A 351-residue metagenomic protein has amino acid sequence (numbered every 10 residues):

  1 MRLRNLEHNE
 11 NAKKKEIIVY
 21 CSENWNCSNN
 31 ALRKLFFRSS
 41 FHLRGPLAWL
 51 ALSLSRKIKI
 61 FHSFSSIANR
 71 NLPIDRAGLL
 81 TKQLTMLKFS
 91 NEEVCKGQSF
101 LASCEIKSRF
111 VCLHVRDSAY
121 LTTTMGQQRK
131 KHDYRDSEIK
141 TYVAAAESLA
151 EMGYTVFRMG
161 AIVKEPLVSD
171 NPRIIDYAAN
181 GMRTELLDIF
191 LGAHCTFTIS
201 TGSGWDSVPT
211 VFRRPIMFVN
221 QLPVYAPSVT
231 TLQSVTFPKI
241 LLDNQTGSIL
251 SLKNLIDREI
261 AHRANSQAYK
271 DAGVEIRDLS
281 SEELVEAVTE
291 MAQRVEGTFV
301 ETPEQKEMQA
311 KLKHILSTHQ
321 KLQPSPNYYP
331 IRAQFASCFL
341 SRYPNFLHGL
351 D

Functional and structural regions predicted by a protein language model:
M1-S66, A161-V163, Y177, G181-M182 (+2 more regions): Active-site and donor-binding regions of nucleotide-sugar-utilizing enzymes
N24-N26, R116-Y120, I162-E165, G204-D206 (+1 more regions): Short, solvent-exposed loop/turn segments at secondary-structure junctions
L32-L101, L121-Q127: Catalytic core of nucleotide-activated saccharide and alditol-phosphate transferases
F37-S39, G153, H194-C195, F212: Short, well-ordered alpha-helix to beta-strand connector turns
S65-Q98, S103, L232-D351: Leloir-type glycosyltransferase catalytic cores
S108-K130: Conserved donor-binding/catalytic core segment of Leloir-type glycosyltransferases
L113-L121, I139-T184, P303-L312: Catalytic donor nucleotide-activated moiety binding site of glycosyltransferases and closely related
D188-S234: A donor-sugar binding/catalytic signature common to diverse glycosyltransferases and related nucleotide-sugar
